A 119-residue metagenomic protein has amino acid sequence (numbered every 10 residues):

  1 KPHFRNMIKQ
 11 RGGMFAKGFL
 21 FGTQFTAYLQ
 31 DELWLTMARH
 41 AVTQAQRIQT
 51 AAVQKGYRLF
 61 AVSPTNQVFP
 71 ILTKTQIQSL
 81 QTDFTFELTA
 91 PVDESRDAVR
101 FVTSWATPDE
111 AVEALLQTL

Functional and structural regions predicted by a protein language model:
K1-Q67: Active-site C-terminal subdomain of aminotransferase-like
Q46-R47, A51-L119: Conserved C-terminal alpha-helix-loop-beta "cap" of PLP-dependent enzymes that closes/shapes the active-site mouth
